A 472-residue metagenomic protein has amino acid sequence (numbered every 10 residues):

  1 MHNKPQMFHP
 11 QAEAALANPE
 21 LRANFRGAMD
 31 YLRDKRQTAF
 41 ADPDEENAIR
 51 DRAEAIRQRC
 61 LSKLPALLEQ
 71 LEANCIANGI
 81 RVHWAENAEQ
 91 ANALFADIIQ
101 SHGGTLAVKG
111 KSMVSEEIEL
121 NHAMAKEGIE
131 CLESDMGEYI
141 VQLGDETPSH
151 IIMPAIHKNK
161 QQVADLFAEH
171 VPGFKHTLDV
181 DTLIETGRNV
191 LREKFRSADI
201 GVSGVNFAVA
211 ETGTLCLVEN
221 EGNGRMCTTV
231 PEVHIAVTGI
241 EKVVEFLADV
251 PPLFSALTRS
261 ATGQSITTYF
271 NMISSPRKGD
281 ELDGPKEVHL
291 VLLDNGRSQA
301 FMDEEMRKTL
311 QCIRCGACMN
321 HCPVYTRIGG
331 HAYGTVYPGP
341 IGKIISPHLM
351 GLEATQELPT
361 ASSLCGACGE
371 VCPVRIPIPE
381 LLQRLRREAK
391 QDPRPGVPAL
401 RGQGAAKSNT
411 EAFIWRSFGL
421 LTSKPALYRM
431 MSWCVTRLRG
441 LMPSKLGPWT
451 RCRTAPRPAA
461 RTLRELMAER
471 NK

Functional and structural regions predicted by a protein language model:
M1-E305: The feature marks the mature, well-folded catalytic cores of soluble enzymes
Q90, T267-D280, R314, Y325-G329 (+3 more regions): A glycine-rich phosphate-binding loop feature that marks nucleotide/adenosyl-phosphate handling sites
G137, S265-Y269, V397-L400, F413 (+1 more regions): Short coil/turn segments at secondary-structure boundaries
G224-V243, Q311-R314, I341-K343, H348 (+1 more regions): Gly/Ser/Thr-rich active-site loops/lids in small-molecule metabolic enzymes that frequently grip phosphoryl groups
D280-T309, Y325-P443: Ferredoxin-type iron-sulfur electron-transfer modules in oxidoreductases and energy-metabolism complexes
W433-K472: Short linear elements at protein peripheries
